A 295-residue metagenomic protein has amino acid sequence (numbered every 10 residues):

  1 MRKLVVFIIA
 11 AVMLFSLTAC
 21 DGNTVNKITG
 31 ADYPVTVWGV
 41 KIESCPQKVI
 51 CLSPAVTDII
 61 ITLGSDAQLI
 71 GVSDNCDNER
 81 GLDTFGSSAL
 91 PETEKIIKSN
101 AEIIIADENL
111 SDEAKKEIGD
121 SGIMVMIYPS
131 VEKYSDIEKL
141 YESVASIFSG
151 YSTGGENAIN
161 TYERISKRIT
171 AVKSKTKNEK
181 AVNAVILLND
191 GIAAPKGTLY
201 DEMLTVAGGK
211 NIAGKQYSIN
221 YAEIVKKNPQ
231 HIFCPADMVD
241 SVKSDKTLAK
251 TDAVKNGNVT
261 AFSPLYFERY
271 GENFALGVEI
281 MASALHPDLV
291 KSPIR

Functional and structural regions predicted by a protein language model:
M1-I8: Positively charged n-region of N-terminal signal peptides that target proteins for export
S16-A19: C-terminal motif of bacterial Sec signal peptides marking the signal peptidase cleavage site
D21-T24: Bacterial signal peptide processing site
T29, G39, E113-L188, A213-K215 (+1 more regions): Extracytoplasmic substrate-binding proteins
G30-T36, D83-E94, K215-A222: Short helix-initiation/N-cap motifs at beta->coil->alpha
Q47-N109, I212: A short, structured surface patch at a secondary-structure boundary
D74-N78, L82, A158, D190-I219: Alpha-helical, coiled-coil/dimerization segments enriched in small aliphatic residues
E92-N109, I123, N220-D237: Proline-aspartate-enriched helix->loop->beta-strand connector
